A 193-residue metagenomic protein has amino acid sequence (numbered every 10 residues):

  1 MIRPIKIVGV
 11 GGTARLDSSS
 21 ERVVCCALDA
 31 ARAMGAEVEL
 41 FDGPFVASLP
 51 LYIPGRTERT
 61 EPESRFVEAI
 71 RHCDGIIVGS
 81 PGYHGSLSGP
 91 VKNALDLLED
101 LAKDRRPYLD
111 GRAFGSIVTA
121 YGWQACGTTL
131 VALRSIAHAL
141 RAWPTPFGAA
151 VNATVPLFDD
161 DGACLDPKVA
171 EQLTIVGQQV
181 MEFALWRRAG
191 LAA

Functional and structural regions predicted by a protein language model:
M1-D104, A163-A193: N-terminal beta1-alpha1-beta2 submodule of the flavodoxin-like/Rossmannoid cofactor-binding fold
E39-L51, R106-Y108, L140-D160: Mobile beta-alpha loop/short-helix "lid" or hinge segments that flank ligand
D110-A153: Short, glycine-/small-residue-rich phosphate/pyrophosphate-handling segment
